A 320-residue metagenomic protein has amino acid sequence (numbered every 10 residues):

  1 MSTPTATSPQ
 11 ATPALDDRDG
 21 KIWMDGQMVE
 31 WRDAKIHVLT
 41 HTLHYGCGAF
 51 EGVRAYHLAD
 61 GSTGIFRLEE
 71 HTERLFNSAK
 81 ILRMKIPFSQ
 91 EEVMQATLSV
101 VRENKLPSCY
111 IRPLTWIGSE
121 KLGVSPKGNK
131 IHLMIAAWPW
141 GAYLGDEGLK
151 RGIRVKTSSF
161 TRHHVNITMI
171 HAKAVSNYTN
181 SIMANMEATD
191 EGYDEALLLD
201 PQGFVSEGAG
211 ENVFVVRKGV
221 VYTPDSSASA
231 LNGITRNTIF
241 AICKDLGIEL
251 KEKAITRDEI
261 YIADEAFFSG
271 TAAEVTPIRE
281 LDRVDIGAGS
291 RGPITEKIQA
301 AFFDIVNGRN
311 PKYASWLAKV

Functional and structural regions predicted by a protein language model:
M1-F88, Q95-S99, L122-V320: Helix-start/capping segments and mature chain N-termini
V93-S108, R112-E120, W138: Short, acidic/charged, Gly/Pro-enriched secondary-structure junctions
